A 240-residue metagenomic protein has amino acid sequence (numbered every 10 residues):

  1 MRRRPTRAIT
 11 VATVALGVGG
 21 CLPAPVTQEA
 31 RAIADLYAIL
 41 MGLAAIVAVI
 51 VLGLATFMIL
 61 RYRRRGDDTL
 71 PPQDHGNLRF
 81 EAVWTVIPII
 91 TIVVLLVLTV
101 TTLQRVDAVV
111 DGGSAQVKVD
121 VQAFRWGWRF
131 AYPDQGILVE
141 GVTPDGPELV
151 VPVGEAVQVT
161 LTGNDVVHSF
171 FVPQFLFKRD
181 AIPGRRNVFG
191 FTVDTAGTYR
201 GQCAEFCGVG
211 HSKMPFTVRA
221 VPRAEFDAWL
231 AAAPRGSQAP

Functional and structural regions predicted by a protein language model:
M1-C21: N-terminal secretory/membrane targeting signals
T10-G17, A48-A55, I89-L98: Hydrophobic alpha-helical transmembrane segments of multi-pass integral membrane proteins
C21-Y37, I59-P240: Non-transmembrane, membrane-proximal soluble domains of secreted or membrane proteins
Y37-I50: Alpha-helical transmembrane segments
